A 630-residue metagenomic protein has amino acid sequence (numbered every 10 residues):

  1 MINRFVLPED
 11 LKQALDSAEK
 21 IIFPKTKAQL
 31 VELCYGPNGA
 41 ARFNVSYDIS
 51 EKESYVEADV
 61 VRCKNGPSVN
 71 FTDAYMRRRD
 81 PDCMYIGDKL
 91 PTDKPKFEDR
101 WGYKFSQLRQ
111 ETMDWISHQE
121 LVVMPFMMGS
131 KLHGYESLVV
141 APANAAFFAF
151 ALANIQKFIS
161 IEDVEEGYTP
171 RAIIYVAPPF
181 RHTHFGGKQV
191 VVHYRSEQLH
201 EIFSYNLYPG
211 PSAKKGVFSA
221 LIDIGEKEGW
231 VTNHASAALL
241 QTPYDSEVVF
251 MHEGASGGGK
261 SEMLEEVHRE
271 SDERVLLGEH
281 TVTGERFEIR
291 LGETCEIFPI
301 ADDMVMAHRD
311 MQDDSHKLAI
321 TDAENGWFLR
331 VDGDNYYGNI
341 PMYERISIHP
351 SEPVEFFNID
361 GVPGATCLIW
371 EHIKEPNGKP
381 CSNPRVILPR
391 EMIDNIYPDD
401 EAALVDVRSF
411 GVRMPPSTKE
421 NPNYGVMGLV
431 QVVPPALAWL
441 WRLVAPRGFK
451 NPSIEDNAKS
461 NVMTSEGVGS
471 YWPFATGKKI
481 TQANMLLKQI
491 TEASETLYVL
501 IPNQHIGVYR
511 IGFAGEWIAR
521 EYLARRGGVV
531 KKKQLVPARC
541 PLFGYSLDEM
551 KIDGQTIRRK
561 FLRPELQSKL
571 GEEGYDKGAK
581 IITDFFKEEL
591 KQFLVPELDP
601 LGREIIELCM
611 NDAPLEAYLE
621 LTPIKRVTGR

Functional and structural regions predicted by a protein language model:
M1-G210: Long, basic/Gly/Ser/Thr-rich N-terminal segments that mediate initial subcellular attachment or targeting
I2-V56, L329-R630: Conserved NTP phosphate-binding and transfer environment spanning the P-loop NTPase/kinase superfamily
L132, G210, G258-S261, S271-E273 (+3 more regions): Flexible loop/turn segments at secondary-structure boundaries
G134-V140, L264-E265, D310-D314, G333 (+1 more regions): Short acidic, glycine/serine/threonine-rich loops at helix termini
G210-P243: N-terminal pre-Walker A segment at the start of P-loop NTPase domains
D245-V275: Glycine-rich phosphate-binding P-loop
V249-M251, D314-F328, F513-A524: Conserved, well-ordered active-site substructure
L276, T281-E371: Conserved nucleotide-sensing/catalytic segment adjacent to the nucleotide-binding pocket in NTP-handling enzymes
